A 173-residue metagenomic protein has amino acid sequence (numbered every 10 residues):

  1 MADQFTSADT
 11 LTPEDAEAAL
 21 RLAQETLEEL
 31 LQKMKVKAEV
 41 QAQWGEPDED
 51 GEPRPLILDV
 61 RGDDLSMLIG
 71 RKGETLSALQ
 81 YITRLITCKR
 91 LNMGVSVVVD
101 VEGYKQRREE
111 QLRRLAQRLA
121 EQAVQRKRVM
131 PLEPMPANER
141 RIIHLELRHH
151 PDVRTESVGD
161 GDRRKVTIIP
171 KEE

Functional and structural regions predicted by a protein language model:
M1-E173: RNA-contacting regions in translation and RNA-metabolism proteins, encompassing KH/S1 modules where present
